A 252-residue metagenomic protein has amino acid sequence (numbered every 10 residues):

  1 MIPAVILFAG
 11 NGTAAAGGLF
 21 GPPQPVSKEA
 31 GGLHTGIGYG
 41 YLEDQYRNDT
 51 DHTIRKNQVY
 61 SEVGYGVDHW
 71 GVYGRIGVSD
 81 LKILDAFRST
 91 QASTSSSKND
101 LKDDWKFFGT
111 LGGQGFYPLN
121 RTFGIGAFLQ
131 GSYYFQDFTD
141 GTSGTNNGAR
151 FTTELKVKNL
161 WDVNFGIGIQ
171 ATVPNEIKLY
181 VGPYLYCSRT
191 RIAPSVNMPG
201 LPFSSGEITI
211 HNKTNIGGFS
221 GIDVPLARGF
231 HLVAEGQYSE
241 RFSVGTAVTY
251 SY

Functional and structural regions predicted by a protein language model:
N11-V72, S79-K82: Short glycine/proline- and aromatic-enriched beta-strand/turn motifs that initiate or cap beta-hairpins
E29-L33, T53-V59, D68, D103-G109 (+3 more regions): Residues that define the transmembrane beta-barrel architecture of outer-membrane proteins
L33-I37, W70-G74, G109, I125-L129 (+4 more regions): Transmembrane beta-strands of outer-membrane beta-barrel proteins
G38-L42, R75-L81, F116, Q130-Y134 (+3 more regions): Outer-membrane beta-barrel pore domains and translocons
D44-N48, V72, L81-F87, Q136-T142 (+2 more regions): Outer-membrane beta-barrel proteins
Q45-D51, Q91-K102, A149-K156, F203-I208 (+1 more regions): Extracellular loop and loop/strand-boundary signature of outer-membrane beta-barrel proteins
G64, H69, Y117-F123, Q130-F230 (+1 more regions): Outer-membrane beta-barrel transmembrane domain signature
V224-P225, E240-Y252: Outer-membrane beta-barrel "beta-signal"
